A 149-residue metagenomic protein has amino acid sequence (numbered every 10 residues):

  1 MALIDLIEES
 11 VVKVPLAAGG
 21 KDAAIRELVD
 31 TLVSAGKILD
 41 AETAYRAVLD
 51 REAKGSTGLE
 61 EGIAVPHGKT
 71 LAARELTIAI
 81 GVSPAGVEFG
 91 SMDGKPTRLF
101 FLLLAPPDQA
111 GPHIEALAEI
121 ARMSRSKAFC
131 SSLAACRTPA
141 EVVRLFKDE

Functional and structural regions predicted by a protein language model:
M1-E149: Cytosolic covalent-transfer regions centered on His/Cys nucleophiles that carry phosphoryl or persulfide groups
